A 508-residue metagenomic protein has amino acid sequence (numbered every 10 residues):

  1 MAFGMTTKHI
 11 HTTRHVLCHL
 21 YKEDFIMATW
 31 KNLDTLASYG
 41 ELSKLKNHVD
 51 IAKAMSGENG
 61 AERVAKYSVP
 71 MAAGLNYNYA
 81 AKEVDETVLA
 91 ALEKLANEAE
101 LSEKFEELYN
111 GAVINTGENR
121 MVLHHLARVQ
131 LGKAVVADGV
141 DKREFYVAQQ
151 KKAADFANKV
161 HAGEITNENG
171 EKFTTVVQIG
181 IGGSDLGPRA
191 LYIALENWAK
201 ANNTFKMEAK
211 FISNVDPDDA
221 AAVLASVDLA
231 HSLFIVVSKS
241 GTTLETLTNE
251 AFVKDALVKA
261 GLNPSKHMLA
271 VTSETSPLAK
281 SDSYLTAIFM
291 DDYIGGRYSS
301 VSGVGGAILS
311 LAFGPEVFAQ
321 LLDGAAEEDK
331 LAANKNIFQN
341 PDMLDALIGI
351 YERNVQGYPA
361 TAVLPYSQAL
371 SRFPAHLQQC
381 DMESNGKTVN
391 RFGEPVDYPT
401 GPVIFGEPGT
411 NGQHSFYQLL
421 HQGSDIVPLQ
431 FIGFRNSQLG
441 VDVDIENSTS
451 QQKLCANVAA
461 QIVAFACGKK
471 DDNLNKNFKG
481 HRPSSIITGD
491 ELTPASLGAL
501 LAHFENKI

Functional and structural regions predicted by a protein language model:
K8-I26: Short, Lys/Arg-enriched N-terminal segments with co-localized hydrophobic residues within the first ~10-30 amino acids
W30-N169, T449-S450, L454, C467: Extended, charge-enriched "interface" segments that sit outside catalytic cores
G60, I179-D185, S238-T243: Ser/Thr-glycine-rich phosphate-binding loops at phosphate-binding pockets of nucleotides, nucleotide cofactors
E144-T166, L191-A230: Glycine-rich oxoanion-binding loops at beta->alpha junctions
T174-S184, R189-A194: Carboxylate/His-rich catalytic cores and anion/metal-binding grooves
I181-D185, V215, T272-S276: Short glycine-enriched loops at secondary-structure junctions
D219, L224, A230-I508: A SIS-like phosphosugar-recognition module
